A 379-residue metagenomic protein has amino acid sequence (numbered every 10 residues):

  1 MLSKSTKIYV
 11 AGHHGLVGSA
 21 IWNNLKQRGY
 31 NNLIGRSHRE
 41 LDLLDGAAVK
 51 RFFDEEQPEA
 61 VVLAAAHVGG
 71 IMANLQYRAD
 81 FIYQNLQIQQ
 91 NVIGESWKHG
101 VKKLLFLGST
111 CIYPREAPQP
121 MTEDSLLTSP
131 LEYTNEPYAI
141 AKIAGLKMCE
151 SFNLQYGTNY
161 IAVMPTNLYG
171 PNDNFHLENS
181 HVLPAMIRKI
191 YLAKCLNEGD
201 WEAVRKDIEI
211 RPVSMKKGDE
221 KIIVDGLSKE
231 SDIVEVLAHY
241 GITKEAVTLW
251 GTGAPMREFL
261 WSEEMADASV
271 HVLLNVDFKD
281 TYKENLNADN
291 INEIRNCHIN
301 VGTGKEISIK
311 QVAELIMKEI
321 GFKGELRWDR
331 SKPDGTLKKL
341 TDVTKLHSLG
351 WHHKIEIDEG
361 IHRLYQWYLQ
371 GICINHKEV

Functional and structural regions predicted by a protein language model:
K4, Q90-E136, I161, N174: Conserved Rossmann-fold NAD(P)-dependent oxidoreductase catalytic core, especially the SDR/UDP-sugar
A11, R36, V61-A65, L104-T110 (+1 more regions): SDR active-site strand-loop-helix element
G12-L16, A20-R28, L192-V379: C-terminal substrate-binding subdomain of Rossmann-fold SDR/epimerase-dehydratase oxidoreductases
K26-R51: Adenosine-cofactor binding site in Rossmann-like domains, unifying the SAM/SAH pocket of S-adenosylmethionine-dependent
L44, I112-Y113, L168-G170, M265: Conserved sequence/active-site signature of Rossmann-fold short-chain dehydrogenase/reductase
G46-L86, E95, T110, R115: NAD(P)H-binding glycine-rich loop region in Rossmannoid oxidoreductase-like domains and their noncatalytic homologs
I82, L86, T134-L146, H176-P184 (+2 more regions): Short-chain dehydrogenase/reductase
Y133-T166, V182-E198: Active-site Tyr-X1-5-Lys
